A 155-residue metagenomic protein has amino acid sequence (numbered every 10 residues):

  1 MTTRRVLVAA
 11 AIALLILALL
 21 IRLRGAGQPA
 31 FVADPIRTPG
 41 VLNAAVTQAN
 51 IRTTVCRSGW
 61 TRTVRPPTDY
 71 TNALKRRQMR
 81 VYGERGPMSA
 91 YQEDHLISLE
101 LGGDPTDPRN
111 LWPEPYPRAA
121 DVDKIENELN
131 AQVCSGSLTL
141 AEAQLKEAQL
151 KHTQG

Functional and structural regions predicted by a protein language model:
M1-Q92, E100-G155: Nuclease and nuclease-like effector domains acting on nucleic acids or nucleotide cofactors
